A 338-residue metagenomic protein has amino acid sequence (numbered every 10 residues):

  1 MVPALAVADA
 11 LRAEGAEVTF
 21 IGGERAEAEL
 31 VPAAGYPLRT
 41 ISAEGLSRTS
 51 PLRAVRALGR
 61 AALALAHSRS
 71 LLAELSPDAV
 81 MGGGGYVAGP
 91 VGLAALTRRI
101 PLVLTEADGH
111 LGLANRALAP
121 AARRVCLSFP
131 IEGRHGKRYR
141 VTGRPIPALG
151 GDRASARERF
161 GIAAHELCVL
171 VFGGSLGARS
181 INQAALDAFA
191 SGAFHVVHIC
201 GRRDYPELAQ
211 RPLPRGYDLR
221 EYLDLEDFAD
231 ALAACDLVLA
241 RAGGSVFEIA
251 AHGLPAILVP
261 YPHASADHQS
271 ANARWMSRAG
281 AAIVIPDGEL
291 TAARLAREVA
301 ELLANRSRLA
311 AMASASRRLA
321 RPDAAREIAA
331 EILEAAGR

Functional and structural regions predicted by a protein language model:
R12-L63, R69, T142-R144, R202-D204 (+1 more regions): Conserved nucleotide-sugar phosphate-binding/catalytic loop shared by glycosyltransferases and other
E17, R25, P37, L96-A154: Active-site-proximal region of nucleotide-activated glycan assembly enzymes, centered on histidine/acidic-rich loops
A28-L30, S155, I162-A240, S270-R274 (+2 more regions): Donor-nucleotide binding loops and adjacent catalytic segments primarily of GT-B fold Leloir glycosyltransferases
R53-V55, G150-I162: A short helix/loop element that forms part of the nucleotide-sugar donor recognition site in Leloir-type
P77-A79, A233-F247, L254: Acidic donor-binding loop of glycosyltransferase active sites
I285-P286, L290-S307: C-terminal "capping" alpha-helix adjacent to the active site of nucleotide-linked donor transferases in cell-envelope
E301, R321-R338: C-terminal alpha-helical cap of glycosyltransferases
R308-P322: A short, well-ordered alpha-helix in the C-terminal region of glycosyltransferases
